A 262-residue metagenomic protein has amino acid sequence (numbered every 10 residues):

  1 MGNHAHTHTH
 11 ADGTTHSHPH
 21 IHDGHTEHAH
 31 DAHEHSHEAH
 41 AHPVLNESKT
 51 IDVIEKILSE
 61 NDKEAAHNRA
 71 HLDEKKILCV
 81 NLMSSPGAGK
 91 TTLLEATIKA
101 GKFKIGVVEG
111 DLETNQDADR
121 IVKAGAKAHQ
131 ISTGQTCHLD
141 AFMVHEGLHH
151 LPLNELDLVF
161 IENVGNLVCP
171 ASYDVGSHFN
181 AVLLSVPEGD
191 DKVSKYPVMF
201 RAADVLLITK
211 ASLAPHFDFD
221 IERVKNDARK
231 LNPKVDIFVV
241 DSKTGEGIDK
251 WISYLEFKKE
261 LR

Functional and structural regions predicted by a protein language model:
M1-L78: Extreme N-terminal, non-catalytic leader segments that precede Walker-type/kinase nucleotide-binding cores
L45-M83, A88, T97-H178, D191 (+3 more regions): Nucleotide-state-sensitive switch-loop elements of NTP-binding domains
L93: Hydrophobic positions on the alpha1 helix immediately C-terminal to the Walker A/P-loop
T114-A118, K192-Y196, D220-D227: Short, glycine/polar-rich helix-capping loops at beta-to-alpha or helix-loop-helix junctions that flank or form
N154-L156, N166-L167, P187-E188, S194-V198 (+5 more regions): Helix-rich effector regions associated with P-loop NTPase G domains
H178-V186, L207: Conserved phosphate-donor/acceptor-positioning beta-strand/loop module used by diverse small-molecule
L213-R262: Canonical P-loop GTPase G-domain recognition
